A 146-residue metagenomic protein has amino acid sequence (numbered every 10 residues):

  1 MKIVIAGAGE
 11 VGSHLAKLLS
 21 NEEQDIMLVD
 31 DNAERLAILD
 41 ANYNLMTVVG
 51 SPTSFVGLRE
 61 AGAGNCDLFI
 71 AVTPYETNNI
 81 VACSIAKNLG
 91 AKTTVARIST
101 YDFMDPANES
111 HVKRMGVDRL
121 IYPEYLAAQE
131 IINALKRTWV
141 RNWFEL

Functional and structural regions predicted by a protein language model:
M1-L146: Cytosolic regulatory regions of ion transport systems
